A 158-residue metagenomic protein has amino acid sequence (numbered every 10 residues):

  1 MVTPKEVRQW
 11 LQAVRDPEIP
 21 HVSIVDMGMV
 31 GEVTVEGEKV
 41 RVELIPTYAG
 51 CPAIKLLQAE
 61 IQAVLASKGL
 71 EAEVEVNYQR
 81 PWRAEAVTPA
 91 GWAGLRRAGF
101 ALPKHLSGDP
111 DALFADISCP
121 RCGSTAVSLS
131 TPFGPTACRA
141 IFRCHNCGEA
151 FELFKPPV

Functional and structural regions predicted by a protein language model:
M1-V158: Domain-level signature for proteins that mediate thiol-based redox and metal-cofactor handling
